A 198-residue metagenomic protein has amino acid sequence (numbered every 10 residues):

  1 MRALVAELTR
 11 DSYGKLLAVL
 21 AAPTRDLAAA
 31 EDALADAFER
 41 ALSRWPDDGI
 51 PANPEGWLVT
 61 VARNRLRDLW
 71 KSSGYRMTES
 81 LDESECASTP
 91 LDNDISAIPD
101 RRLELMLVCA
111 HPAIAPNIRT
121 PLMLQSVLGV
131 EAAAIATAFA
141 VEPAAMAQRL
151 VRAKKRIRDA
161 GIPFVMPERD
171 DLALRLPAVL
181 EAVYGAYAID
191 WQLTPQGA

Functional and structural regions predicted by a protein language model:
M1-A18, A28, A173-E181: A short, charge-rich alpha-helical start-of-domain segment used by transcription regulators
L8-L27, R40-R44, W70, C109-H111 (+1 more regions): Amphipathic, Lys/Arg- and hydrophobic-enriched alpha-helical face
Y13, L27, E31, E55 (+2 more regions): The DNA-contacting recognition helix of HTH DNA-binding domains and analogous helical DNA-recognition elements
L16, L20, A30-A41, V61 (+1 more regions): Short, small-hydrophobic-rich alpha-helical interface motif
A35-P54, S72-G74, A160-V165, I189 (+1 more regions): Sigma70-family region 2
V59, R63-L81, D159: Arg/Lys-rich amphipathic alpha helix in sigma70-family domain 2
S73, L81-A132, V141-A198: Amphipathic helix-loop-helix modules that constitute alpha-helical solenoid scaffolds
T137-F139: Alpha-helical residues within the helix-turn-helix
